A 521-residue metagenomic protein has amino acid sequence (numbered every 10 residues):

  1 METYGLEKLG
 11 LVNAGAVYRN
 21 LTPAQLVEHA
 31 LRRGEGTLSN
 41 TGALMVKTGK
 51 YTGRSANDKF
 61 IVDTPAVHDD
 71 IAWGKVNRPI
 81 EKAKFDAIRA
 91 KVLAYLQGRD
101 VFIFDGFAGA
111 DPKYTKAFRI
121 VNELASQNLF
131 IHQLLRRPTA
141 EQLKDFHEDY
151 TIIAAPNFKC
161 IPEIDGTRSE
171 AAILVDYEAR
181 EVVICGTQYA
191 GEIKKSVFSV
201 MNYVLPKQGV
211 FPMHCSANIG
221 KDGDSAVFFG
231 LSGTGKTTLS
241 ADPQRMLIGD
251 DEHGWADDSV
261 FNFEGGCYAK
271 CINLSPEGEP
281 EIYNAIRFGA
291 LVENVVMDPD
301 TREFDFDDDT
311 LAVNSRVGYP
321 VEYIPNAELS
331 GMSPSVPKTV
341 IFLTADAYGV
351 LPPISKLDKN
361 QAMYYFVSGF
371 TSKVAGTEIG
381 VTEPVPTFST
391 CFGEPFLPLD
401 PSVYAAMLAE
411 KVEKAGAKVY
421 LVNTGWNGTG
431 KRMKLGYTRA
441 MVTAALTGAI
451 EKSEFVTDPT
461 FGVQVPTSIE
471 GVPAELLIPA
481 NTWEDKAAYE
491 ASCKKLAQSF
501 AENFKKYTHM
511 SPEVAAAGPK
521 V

Functional and structural regions predicted by a protein language model:
M1-K144: N-terminal accessory targeting/assembly segments
E2-A43, K50-Y51, P206, H214-L231 (+4 more regions): Glycine-rich, often acidic-flanked micro-motifs that create phosphate/phosphodiester-binding or positioning elements
H68-W73, D176-E181, V385-C391: Gly-rich Lys/Arg/Thr-decorated short loops/hinges at beta-loop-alpha junctions or inter-strand turns that position
A155-V204: Charged, amphipathic alpha-helical linker segments immediately N-terminal to NTP-binding catalytic cores
K236: Conserved lysine of the Walker
L239: Hydrophobic positions on the alpha1 helix immediately C-terminal to the Walker A/P-loop
L476, N481-V521: Generic C-terminus detector
